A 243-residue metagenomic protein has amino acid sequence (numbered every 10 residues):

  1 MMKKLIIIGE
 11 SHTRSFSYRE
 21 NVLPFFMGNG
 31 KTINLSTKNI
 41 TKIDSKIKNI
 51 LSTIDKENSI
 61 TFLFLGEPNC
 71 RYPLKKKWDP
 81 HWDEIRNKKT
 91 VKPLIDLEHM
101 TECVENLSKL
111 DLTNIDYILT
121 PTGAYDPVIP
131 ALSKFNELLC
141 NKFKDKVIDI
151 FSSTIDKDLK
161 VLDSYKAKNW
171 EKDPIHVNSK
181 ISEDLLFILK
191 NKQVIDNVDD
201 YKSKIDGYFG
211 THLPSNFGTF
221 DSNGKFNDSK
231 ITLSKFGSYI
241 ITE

Functional and structural regions predicted by a protein language model:
M1-T41, N49-E57: Serine-esterase "nucleophile elbow" of acetyl-processing enzymes
T13-S17, L132, N136, C140 (+1 more regions): Short, highly selective alpha-helical patches that border small-molecule cofactor pockets in redox/cofactor-processing
N39-I43, I181-S182: Phosphate/oxyanion-binding active-site loops and adjacent basic polyanion-contact surfaces
K48-I175, F187, T232-I240: Alpha-helical cap/lid subdomain in secreted, periplasmic, or secretory-pathway luminal O-acyl-processing enzymes
F143, D163-S238: Histidine-centered active-site loop/cap adjacent to the catalytic His in serine esterases/O-acetyl transfer systems
